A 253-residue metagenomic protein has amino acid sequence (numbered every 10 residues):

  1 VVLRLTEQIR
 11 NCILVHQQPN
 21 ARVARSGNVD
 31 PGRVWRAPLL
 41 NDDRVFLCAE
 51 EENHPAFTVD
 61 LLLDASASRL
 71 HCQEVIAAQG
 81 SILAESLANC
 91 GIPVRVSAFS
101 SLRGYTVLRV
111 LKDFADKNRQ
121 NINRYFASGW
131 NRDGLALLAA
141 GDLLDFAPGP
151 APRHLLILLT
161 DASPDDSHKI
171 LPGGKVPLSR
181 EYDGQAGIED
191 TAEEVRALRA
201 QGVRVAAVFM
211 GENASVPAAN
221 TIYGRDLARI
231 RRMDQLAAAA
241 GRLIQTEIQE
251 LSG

Functional and structural regions predicted by a protein language model:
V1-A56: Acidic/polar low-complexity segments with low predicted structural confidence
R36, E51-L111, L156-L159, V203-M210: Von Willebrand factor
E52-L63, E85, R95, L144-P172 (+3 more regions): Extended, charge-rich low-complexity regions and/or helical-solenoid scaffolds
D60-L70, Q120-F126, V176-P177: Glycine- and acidic
I76-A78, V110-A115, I170-E181, T221-D226: Short secondary-structure boundary/capping segments
V107, F114-H154, P164, A197-R199: Von Willebrand factor
A162-N220: VWA/integrin I-like adhesion module and closely mimicked acidic/polar interface patches used
T221-G253: C-terminal helix of von Willebrand factor
